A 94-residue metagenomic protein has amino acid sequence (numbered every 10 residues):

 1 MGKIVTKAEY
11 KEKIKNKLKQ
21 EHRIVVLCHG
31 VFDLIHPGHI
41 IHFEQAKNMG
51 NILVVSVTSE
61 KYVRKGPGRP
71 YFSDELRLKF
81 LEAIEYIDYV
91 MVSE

Functional and structural regions predicted by a protein language model:
M1-E94: Nucleotidyltransferase catalytic core that binds NTPs
